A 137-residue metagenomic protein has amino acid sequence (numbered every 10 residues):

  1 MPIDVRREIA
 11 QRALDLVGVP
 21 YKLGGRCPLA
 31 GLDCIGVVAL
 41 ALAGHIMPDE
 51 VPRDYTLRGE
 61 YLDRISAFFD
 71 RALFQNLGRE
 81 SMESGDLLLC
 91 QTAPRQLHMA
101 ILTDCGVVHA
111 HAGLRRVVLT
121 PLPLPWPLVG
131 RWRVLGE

Functional and structural regions predicted by a protein language model:
M1-L32: N-terminal intrinsically disordered, low-complexity, charge/repeat-rich segments that act as generic
P2-A10, E50-P121, E137: ...with weaker cross-activation on analogous glycine-rich loops/strands in unrelated enzymes
G18, L42-M47: Short helix-capping and hinge/turn segments at secondary-structure transitions, especially at repeat and domain
G18-K22, A112, G136: A broad detector of the eukaryotic-type serine/threonine protein kinase catalytic domain
Y21, L73-G78, L128-G130: Short secondary-structure junctions
R26-G44: Active-site nucleophilic cysteine motif
L122-E137: Glycine- and charge-enriched low-complexity intrinsically disordered segments
